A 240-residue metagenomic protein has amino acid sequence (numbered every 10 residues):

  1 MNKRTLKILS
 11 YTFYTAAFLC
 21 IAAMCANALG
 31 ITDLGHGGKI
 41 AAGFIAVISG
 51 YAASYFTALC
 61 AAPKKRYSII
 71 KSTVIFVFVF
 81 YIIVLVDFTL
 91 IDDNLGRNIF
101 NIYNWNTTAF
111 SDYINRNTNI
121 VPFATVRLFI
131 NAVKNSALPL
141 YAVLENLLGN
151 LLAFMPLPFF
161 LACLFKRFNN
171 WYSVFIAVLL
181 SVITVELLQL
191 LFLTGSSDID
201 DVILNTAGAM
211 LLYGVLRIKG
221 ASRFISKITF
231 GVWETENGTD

Functional and structural regions predicted by a protein language model:
M1-T194, Y213-D240: Bulky hydrophobic segments
L151, M155, V202-A209: Alpha-helical transmembrane segments of multi-pass membrane proteins
F192-L204: Extended hydrophobic/aromatic segments used for targeting, binding, or gating
